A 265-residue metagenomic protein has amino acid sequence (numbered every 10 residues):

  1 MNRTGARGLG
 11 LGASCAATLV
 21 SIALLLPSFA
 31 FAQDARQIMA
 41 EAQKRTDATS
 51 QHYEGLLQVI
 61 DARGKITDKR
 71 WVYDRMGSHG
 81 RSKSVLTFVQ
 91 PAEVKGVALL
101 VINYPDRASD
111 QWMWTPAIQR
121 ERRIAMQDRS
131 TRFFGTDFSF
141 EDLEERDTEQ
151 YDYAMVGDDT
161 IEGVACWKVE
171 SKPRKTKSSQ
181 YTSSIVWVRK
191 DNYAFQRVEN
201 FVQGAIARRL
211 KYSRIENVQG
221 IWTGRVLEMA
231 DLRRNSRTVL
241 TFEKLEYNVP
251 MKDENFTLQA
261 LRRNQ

Functional and structural regions predicted by a protein language model:
M1-G12: N-terminal secretory signal peptides that target proteins for export/translocation
G12-S28: Bacterial N-terminal signal peptides
A30-A32: Boundary at the C-terminal end of the N-terminal hydrophobic targeting segment
D34-A117, A154: N-terminal mature ectodomain segment of secretory-pathway/periplasmic proteins
R36, T67-D68, L143-M155, I206-R209: A short, amphipathic edge element
A40, L100-I102, D110-W114, R120-I124 (+2 more regions): Gly/Pro-enriched, hydrophobic low-complexity segments that function as extracytoplasmic propeptides/linkers
H52, L57-G64, P91-E93, D142-E144 (+3 more regions): Mature-chain termini and adjacent capping regions
M76-S82, G157-A165, V218-Q219: Short, ordered beta-strand-loop transition motifs
